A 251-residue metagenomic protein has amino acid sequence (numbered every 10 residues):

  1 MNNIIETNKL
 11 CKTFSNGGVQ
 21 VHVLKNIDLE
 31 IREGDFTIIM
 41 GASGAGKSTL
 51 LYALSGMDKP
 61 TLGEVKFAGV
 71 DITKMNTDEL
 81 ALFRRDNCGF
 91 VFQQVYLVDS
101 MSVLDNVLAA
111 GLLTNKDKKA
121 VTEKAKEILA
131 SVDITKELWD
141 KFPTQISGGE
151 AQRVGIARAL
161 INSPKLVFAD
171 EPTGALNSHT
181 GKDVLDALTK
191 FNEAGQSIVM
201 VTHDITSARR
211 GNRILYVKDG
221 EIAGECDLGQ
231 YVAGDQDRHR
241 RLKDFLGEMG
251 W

Functional and structural regions predicted by a protein language model:
S55: Helix-to-loop junction immediately C-terminal to a conserved catalytic motif
V70-D71, L108, K119-E137: Conserved ABC ATPase "signature" region
M101-A110: Short coil-to-helix segment of the ABC ATPase nucleotide-binding domain corresponding to the Q-loop/switch region
F142-I146, E150-Q152: Conserved ABC ATPase signature
S163: Conserved catalytic motifs of ABC-family nucleotide-binding domains
V167-D170: Catalytic Walker B motif of ABC-type/P-loop ATPase nucleotide-binding domains
E221-L246: Conserved beta-strand-loop-alpha-helix hinge in the C-terminal portion of ABC ATPase nucleotide-binding domains
